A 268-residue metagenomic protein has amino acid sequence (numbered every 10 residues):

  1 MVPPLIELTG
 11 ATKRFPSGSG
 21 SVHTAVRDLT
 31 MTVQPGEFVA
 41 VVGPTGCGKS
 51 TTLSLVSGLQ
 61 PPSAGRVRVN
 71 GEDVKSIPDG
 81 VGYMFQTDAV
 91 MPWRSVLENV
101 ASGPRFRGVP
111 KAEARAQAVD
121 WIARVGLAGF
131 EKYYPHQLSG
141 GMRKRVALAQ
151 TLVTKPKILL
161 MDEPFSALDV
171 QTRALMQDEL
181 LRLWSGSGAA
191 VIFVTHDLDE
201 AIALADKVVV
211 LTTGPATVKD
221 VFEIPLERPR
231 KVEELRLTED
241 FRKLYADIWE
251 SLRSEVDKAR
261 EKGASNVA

Functional and structural regions predicted by a protein language model:
A11, R105, A112-F130, R182: Conserved ABC ATPase "signature" region
V42-P44: The feature captures the beta-strand-to-loop junction immediately N-terminal to the Walker
S57: Helix-to-loop junction immediately C-terminal to a conserved catalytic motif
G65-I77, Q117: Conserved ABC transporter NBD signature motif
R94-A101: Short coil-to-helix segment of the ABC ATPase nucleotide-binding domain corresponding to the Q-loop/switch region
Y133-H136, T154: Conserved signature/switch motifs of ABC ATPase nucleotide-binding domains
